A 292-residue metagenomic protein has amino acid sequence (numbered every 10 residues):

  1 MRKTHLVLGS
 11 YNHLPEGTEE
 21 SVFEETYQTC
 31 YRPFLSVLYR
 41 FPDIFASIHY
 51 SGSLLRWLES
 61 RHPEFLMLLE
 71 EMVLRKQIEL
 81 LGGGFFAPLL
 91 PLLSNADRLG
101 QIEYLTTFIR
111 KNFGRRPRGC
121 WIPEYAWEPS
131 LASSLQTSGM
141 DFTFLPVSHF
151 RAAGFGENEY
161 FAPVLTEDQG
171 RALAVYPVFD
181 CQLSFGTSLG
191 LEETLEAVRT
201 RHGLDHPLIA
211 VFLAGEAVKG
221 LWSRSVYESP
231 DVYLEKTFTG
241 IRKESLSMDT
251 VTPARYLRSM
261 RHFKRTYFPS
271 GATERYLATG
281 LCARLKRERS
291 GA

Functional and structural regions predicted by a protein language model:
R2-R32, Y39-F41, Y160-L173, F179-D180 (+1 more regions): Active-site and substrate-binding clefts of carbohydrate-active enzymes
K3-S94, G100-Q101, R118-I122, D141-V147 (+1 more regions): Short, well-structured secondary-structure segments
G17-S21, L58-H62, L92-S94, E128-Q136 (+5 more regions): A short acidic (Asp/Glu
Y31-L38, L66-E70, L99-I109, A132 (+3 more regions): Generic structural signal for well-ordered alpha-helices, preferentially at hydrophobic/aromatic core positions
R32-P33, S60-R75, G154-T166, L191-V198: Alpha-helical scaffolding within the catalytic cores of extracellular/periplasmic polymer-degrading hydrolases
L89, S148-G154, Y176-G186, T194: Positively charged, amphipathic and often flexible ligand-engagement surfaces
D97-E124, D168, E196-F212: CE4/NodB-like, metal-dependent polysaccharide N-deacetylase domain that modifies extracellular/periplasmic N-acetylated
E103-N158, K219-D249: Catalytic domains of cell-wall/extracellular-matrix polysaccharide-remodeling enzymes, centered on de-N-acetylation
